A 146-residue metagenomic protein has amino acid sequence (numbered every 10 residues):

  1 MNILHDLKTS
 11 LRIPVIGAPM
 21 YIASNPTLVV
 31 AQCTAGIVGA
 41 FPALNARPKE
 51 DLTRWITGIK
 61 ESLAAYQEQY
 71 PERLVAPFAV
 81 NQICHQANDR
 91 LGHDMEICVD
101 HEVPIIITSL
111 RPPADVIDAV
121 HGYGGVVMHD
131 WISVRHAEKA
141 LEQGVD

Functional and structural regions predicted by a protein language model:
M1-D146: Active-site entrance/lid segments in N-terminal catalytic domains of soluble metabolic enzymes
